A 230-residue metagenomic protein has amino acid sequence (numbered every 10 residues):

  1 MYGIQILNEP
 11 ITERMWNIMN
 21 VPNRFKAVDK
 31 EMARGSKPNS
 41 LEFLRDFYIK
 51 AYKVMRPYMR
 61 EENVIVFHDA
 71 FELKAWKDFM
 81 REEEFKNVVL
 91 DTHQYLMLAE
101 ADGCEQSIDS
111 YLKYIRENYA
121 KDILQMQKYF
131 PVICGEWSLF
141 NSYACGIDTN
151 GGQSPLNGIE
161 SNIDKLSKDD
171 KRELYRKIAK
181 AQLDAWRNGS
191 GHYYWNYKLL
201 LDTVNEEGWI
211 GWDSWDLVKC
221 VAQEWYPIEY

Functional and structural regions predicted by a protein language model:
M1-I147, D184-Y194, T203, D216-E224: Active-site region of glycoside hydrolase catalytic domains
C134, L139-Y175: Glycan-binding loop/region signatures in secreted carbohydrate-active enzymes
G158-Y230: Aromatic-rich peripheral "rim/lid" segments of glycoside hydrolase catalytic domains that contact and position glycan
